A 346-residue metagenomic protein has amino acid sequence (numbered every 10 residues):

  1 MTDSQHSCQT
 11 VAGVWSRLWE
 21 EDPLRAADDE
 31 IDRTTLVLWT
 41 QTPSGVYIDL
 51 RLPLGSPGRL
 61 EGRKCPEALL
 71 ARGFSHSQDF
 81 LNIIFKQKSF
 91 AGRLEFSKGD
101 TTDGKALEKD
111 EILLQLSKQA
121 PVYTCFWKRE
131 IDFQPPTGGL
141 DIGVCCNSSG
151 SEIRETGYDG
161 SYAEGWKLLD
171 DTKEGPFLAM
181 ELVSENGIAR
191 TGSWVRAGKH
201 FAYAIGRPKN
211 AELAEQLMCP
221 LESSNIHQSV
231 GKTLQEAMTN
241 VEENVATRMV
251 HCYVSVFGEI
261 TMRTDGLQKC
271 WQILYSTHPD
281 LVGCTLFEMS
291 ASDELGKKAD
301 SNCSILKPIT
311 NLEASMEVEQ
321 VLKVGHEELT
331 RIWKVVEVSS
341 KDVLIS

Functional and structural regions predicted by a protein language model:
M1-S89, G99-S346: Lipid interaction determinants
R93: Catalytic phosphate/metal-binding cores of nucleic-acid and nucleotide-processing enzymes, i.e., regions that mediate
